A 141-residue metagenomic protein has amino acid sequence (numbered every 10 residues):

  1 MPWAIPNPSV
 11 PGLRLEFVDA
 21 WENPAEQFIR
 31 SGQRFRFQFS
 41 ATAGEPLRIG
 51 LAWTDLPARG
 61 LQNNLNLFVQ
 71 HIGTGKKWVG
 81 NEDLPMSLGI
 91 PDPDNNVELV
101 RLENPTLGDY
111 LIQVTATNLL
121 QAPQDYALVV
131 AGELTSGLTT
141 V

Functional and structural regions predicted by a protein language model:
M1-N63, A122, A127-T140: Secreted peptidase-domain scaffold signal
N64-V129: Noncatalytic accessory or regulatory domains flanking protease catalytic cores in secreted, cell-surface, and selected
G75, T140-V141: N-terminal compositionally biased, intrinsically disordered segments and leader/signal-like regions
